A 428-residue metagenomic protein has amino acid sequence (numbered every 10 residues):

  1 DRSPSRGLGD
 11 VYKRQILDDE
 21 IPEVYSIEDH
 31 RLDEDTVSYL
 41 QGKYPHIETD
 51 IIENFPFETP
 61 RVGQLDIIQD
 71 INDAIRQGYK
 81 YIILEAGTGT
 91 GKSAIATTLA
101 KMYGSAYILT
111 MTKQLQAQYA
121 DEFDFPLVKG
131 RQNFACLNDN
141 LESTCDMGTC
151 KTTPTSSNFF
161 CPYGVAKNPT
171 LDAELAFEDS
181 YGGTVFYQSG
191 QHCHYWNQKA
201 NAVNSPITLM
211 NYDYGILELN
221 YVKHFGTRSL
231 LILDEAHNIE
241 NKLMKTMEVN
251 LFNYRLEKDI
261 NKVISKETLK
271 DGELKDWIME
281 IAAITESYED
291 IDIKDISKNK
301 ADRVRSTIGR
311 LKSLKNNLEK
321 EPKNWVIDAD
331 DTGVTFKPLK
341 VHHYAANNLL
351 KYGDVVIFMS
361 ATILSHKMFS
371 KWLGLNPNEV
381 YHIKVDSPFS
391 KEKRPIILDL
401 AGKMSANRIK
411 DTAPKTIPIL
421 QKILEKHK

Functional and structural regions predicted by a protein language model:
D1-Q15: Single conserved hydrophobic/aromatic residue that forms the stacking wall/gate of nucleotide- or nucleobase-binding
I27-H30, V37-I52, T88, S105-P206 (+3 more regions): A substrate-engagement module of RecA-like helicase motors
V37-I83: Conserved pre-motif I regulatory segment
D70-A74, S93-S105: Walker A/P-loop NTP-binding motif
Q77-A96: Walker A/P-loop
K101-M102, A117-E122, G190-I207, N211-D295 (+1 more regions): Signature of the SF2 helicase/ATPase Hel1-core->accessory helical subdomain module
A106, H427-K428: Conserved strand-helix element at the start of the C-terminal RecA-like helicase core
F186-S205, L219-V222, K298-K403, N407-T412 (+1 more regions): A contiguous, basic/glycine-rich beta-loop/short-helix subdomain that forms a polymer-engagement track
